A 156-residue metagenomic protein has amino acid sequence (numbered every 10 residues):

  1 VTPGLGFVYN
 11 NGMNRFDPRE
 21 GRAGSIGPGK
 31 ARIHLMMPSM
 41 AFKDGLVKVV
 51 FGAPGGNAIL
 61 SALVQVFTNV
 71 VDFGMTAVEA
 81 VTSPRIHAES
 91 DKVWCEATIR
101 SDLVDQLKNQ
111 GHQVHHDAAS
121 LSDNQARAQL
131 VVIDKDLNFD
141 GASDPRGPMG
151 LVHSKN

Functional and structural regions predicted by a protein language model:
V1-A118: Proteins synthesized as precursors that undergo proteolytic processing into mature forms
M75-T76, K92, D102-S120, N124-N156: Terminal-appendage/accessory-domain detector
